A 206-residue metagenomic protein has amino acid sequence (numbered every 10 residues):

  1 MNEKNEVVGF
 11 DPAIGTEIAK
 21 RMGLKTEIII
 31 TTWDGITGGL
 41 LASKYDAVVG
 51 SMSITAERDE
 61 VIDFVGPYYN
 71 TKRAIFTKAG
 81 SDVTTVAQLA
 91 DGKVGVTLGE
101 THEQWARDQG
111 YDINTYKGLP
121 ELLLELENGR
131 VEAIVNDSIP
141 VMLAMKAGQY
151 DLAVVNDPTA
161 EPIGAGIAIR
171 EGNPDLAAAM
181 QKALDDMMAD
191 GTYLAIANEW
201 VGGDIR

Functional and structural regions predicted by a protein language model:
M1-K4, G15-K25, V86, G99-L119 (+2 more regions): Ligand-binding cleft/hinge of the Venus flytrap
M1-S51: Extracytoplasmic small-molecule ligand-binding "clamshell" domains of the periplasmic binding protein/Venus flytrap
E3-E6, S53-I54, K78-D82, G92-T101 (+2 more regions): Short coil/turn segments
P12, E27-G38, S81, L98-E100 (+1 more regions): Short helix-initiation/N-cap motifs at beta->coil->alpha
P12-R21, A87-Q88, K93, L98-T101 (+1 more regions): Extended ligand-binding regions for polar small-molecule ligands
G23-K25, L41-G50, K93, E127-P140 (+1 more regions): Alpha-to-beta junction loops
G35, M52-E60, L123, E132-E161: A ligand-binding cleft/hinge motif common to bilobed small-molecule-binding domains
Y69-T77, S138, M142-D185, G203-R206: Periplasmic-binding protein-like
